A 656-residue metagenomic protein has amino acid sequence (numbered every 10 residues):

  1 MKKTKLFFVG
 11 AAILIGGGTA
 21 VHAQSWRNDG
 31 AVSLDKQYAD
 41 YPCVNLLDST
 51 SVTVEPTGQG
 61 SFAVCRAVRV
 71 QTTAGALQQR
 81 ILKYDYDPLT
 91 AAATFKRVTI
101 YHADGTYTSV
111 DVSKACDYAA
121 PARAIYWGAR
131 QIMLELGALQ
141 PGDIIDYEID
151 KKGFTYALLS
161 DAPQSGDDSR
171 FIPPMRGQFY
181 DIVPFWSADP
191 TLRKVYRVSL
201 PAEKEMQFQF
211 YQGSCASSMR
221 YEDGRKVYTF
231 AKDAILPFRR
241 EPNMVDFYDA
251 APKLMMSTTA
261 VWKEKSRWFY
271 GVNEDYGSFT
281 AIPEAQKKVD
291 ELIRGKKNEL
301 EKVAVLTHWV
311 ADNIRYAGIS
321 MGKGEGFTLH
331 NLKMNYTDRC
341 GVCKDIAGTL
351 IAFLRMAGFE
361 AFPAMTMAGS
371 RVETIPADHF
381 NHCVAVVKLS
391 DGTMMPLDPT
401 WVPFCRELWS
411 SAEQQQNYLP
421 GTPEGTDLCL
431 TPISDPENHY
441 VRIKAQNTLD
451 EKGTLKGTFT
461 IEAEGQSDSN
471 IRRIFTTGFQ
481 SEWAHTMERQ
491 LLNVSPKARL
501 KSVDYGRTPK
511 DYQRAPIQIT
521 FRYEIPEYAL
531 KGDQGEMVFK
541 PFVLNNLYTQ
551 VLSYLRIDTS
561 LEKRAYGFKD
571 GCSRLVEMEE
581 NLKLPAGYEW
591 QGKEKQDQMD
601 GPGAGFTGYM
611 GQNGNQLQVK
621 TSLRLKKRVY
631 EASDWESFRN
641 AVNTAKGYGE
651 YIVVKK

Functional and structural regions predicted by a protein language model:
M1-S25: Bacterial Sec-dependent N-terminal signal peptides
Q24-K656: A sensor for short, sequence-defined functional sites
